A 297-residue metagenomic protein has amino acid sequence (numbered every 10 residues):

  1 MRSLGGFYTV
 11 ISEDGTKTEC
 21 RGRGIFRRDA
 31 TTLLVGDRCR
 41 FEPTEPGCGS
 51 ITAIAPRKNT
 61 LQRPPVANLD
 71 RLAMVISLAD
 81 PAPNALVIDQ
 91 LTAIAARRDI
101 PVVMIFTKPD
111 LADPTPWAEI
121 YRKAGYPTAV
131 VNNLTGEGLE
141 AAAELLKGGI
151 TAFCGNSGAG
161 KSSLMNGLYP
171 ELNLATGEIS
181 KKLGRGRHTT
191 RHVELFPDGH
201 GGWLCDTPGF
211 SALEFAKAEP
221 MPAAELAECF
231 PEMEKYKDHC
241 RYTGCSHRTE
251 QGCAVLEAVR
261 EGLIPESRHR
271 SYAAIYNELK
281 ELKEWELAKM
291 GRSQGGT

Functional and structural regions predicted by a protein language model:
M1-L4: Structural detector for short beta-strands of small beta-barrel domains
G6, G24, D29-G47, A55-L72 (+7 more regions): Helix-rich effector regions associated with P-loop NTPase G domains
Y8-S12, C20, F41: SH3/SH3-like beta-barrel fold
T16-G24: A short macromolecule-binding patch
I76-A85: Short, glycine-rich nucleotide/cofactor-binding loops
V87-Q90: Charged helix-capping and loop-helix junction motifs
K108-A159: Canonical P-loop GTPase G-domain recognition
K161-G177: A conserved segment at the C-terminal end of the G1
